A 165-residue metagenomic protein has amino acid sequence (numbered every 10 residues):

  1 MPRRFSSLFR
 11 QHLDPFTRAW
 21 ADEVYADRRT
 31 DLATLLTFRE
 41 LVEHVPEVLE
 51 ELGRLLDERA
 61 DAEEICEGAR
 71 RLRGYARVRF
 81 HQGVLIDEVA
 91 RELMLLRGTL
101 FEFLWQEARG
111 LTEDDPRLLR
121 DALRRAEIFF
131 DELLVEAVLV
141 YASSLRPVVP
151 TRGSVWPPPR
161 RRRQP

Functional and structural regions predicted by a protein language model:
M1-D87: N-terminal low-complexity or simple alpha-helical regulatory segments that function as activation/interaction modules
P2-L8, A60, E64-P165: Long, amphipathic alpha-helical coupling/dimerization segments that relay conformational signals between
